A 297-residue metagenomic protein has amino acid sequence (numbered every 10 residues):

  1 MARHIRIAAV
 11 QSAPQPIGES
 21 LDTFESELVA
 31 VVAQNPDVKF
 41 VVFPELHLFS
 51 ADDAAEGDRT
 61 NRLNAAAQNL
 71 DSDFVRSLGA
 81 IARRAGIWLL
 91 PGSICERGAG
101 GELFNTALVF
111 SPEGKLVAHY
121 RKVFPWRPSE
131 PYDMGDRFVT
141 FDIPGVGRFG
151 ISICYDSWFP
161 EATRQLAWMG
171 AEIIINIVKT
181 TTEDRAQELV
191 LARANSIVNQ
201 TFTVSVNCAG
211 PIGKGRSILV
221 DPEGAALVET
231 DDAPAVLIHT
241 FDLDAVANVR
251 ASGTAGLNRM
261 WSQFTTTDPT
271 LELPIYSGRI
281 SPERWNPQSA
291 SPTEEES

Functional and structural regions predicted by a protein language model:
M1-F40, I175: N-terminal active-site segment of His-dependent metallophosphoesterases
R6, T106, R216: Conserved beta-strand and immediately adjacent loop positions that scaffold enzyme active sites
A8, V42, L90, A118 (+2 more regions): Hydrophobic/aromatic beta-strand patches that form the interior of the parallel beta-sheet core in alpha/beta enzyme
D22-P112, T182-I197: Cys-nucleophile CN-hydrolase/nitrilase-fold catalytic domain and related Cys-dependent amidase chemistry that acts on
F49, A55, L108, H119-W126 (+2 more regions): Short beta->alpha transition motifs characteristic of CBS
L70-W88, S157-L237: CN hydrolase (nitrilase-like) catalytic-core segments centered on the catalytic cysteine and neighboring Lys/Glu
E96-E172, V178-V190, A194, A251-T254: Active-site catalytic loop in hydrolytic enzyme cores
T140, C208-S297: C-terminal beta-strand edge segments of enzyme domains
